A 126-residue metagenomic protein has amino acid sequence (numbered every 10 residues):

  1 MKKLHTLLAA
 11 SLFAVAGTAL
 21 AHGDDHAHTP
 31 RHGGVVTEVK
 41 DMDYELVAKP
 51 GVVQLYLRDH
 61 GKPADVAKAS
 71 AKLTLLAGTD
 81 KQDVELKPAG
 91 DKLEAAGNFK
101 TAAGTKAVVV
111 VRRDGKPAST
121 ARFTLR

Functional and structural regions predicted by a protein language model:
K2-A10, A16-R126: Intrinsically disordered, low-complexity terminal tails/loops enriched in metal-binding residues
